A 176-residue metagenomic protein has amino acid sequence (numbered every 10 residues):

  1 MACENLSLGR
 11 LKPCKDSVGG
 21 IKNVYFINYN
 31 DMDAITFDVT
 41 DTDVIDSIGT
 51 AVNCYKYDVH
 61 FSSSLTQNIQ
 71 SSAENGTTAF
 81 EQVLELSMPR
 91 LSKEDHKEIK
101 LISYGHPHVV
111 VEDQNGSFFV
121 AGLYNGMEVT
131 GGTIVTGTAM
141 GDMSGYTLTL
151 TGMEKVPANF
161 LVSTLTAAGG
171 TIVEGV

Functional and structural regions predicted by a protein language model:
M1-K22, T171-V176: N-terminal alpha-helical "arm" segments
A2-R10, A79-K100: Charged, amphipathic alpha-helical segments
R10-V83, M127-M140: Solvent-exposed edge beta-strands and adjacent loop segments that serve as assembly or binding interfaces
I21-Y29, L84-P89, G105-D113: Short, hydrophobic/proline-enriched secondary-structure or compact coil segments at domain edges
S72-K93, D142-V156: Oligomerization/assembly interface segments of phage tail-like spikes and tubes
N75-G76, I99-L101, V111, T138-D142: A general structural signal for short secondary-structure junctions and capping/turn motifs
I99-A121: Short, acidic/charged, Gly/Pro-enriched secondary-structure junctions
G126-V176: Mixed-charge, glycine-accented linear interaction segment located at domain edges/termini
